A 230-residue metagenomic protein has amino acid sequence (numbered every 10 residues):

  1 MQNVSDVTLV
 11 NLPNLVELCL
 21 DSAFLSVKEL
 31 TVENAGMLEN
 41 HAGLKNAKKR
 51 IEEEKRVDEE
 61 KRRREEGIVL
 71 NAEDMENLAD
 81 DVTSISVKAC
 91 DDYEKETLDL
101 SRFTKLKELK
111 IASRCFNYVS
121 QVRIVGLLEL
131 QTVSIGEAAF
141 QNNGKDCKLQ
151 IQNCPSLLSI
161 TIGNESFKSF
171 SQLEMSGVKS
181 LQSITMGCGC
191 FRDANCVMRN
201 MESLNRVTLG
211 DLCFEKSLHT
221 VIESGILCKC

Functional and structural regions predicted by a protein language model:
M1, L12, F24-V27, A35 (+7 more regions): Leucine-rich repeat
V4, L15, V27, L38 (+12 more regions): Conserved hydrophobic position(s) of the canonical leucine-rich repeat
S5-L9, C19, N71-L78, E96-R102 (+5 more regions): Leucine-rich repeat
V7, L18, L30, I85 (+10 more regions): Conserved hydrophobic beta-strand positions in leucine-rich repeat
V7-E60, C196-C230: Leucine-rich solenoid repeat scaffolds
A23, G36, A89-D91, C115 (+5 more regions): Small-residue (G/S/T/A) turn/hinge positions that recur once per unit in extracellular repeat modules
E65, A72-Q121, L127-L130: LRR N-terminal entry segment and analogous cap-like coil->beta motifs
